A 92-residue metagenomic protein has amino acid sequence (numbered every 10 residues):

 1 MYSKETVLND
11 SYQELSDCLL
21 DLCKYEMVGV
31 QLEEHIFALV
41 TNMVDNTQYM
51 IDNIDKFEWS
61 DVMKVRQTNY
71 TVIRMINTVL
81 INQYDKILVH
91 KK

Functional and structural regions predicted by a protein language model:
M1-E5, K86-K92: Short intrinsically disordered terminal tails
M1-M27: Short terminal alpha-helical segments
V28-T78: Acidic, low-complexity, intrinsically disordered interaction modules
